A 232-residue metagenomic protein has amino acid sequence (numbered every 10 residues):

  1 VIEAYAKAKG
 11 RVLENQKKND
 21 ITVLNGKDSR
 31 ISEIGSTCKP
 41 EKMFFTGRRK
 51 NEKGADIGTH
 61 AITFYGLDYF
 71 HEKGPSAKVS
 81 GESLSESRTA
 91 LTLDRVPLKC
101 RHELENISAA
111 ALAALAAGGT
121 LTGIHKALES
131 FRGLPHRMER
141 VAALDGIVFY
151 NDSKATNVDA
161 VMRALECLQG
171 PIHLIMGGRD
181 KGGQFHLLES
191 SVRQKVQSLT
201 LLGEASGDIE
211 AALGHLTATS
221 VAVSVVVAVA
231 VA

Functional and structural regions predicted by a protein language model:
V1-G26, R30-E41, S76-K78, S83: Phosphate-binding loop of NTP-binding sites
K17-K18, K39, Q169, R193 (+1 more regions): Short conserved AdoMet
D28-E33, K50-E52, G182-G183, A205-A211: Short, charged/polar "capping" segments at the starts of alpha-helices and the immediately preceding loops
S32-R95, L134-P135, V141: Extended acidic/charged loop-beta regions that coordinate divalent cations and stabilize anionic phosphate/carboxylate
G47, G177-R179, L202-E204: Cofactor-binding loop segments of dinucleotide-utilizing enzymes, especially the Rossmann-like FAD- and NAD(P)+-binding
P75, L91-Q197: Nucleotide phosphate-binding/pyrophosphate-handling subdomain across enzymes that bind or process nucleotide phosphates
H186-A232: C-terminal helical cap/extension that packs against the catalytic core of soluble nucleotide-cofactor enzymes
